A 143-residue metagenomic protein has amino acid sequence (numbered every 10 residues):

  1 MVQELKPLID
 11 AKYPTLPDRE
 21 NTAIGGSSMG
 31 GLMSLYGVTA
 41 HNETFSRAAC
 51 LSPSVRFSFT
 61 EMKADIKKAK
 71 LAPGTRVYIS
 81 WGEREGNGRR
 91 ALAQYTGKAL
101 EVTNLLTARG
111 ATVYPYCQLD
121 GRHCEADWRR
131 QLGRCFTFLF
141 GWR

Functional and structural regions predicted by a protein language model:
M1-R143: Non-catalytic cap/lid and distal C-terminal segments of serine-dependent acyl enzymes
